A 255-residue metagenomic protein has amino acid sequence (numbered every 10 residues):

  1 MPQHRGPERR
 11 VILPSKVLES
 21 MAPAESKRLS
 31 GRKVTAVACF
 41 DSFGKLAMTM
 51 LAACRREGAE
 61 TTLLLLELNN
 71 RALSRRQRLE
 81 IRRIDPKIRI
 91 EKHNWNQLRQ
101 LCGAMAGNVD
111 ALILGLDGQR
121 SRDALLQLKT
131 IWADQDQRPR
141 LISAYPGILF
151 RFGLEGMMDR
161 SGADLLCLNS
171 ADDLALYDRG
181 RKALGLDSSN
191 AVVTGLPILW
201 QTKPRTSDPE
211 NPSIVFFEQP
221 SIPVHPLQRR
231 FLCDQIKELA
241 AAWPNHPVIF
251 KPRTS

Functional and structural regions predicted by a protein language model:
M1-K27: Membrane-proximal basic amphipathic "stem/tether" segments
M1-Q3, P7, V34-T35, A47 (+5 more regions): Generic low-polarity alpha-helical segments
P7-V11, S74, E91, H225 (+1 more regions): Intrinsic-disorder-associated interaction segments
P14-A22, R32-E60, L64-L196: Active-site and donor-binding regions of nucleotide-sugar-utilizing enzymes
K27, T61-L63, K237: Intrinsic-disorder/low-complexity peptide segments enriched for small residues
K27-C39, L112-L114, S213-P223: Short hydrophobic beta-strand segments
K27-S30, R160, S207-D208: Short, flexible hinge/linker loops that cap or flank conserved catalytic cores
A53, L199-S255: Conserved catalytic-core segment of nucleotide-activated headgroup transferases in glycan assembly
